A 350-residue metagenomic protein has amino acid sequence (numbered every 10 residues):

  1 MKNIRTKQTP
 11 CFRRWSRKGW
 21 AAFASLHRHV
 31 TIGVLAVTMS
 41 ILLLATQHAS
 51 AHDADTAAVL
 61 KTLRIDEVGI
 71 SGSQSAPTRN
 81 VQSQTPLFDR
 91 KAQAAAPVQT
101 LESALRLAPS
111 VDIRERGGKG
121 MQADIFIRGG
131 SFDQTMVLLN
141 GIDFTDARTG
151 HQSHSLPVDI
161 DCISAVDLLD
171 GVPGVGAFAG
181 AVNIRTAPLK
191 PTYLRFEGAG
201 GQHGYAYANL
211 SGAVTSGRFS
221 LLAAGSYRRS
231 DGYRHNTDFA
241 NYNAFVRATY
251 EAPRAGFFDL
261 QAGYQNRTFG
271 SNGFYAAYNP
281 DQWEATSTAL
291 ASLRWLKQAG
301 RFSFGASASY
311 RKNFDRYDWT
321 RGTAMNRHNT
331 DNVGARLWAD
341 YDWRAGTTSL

Functional and structural regions predicted by a protein language model:
T62, D66-Q99, A123-D124, F132 (+2 more regions): N-terminal periplasmic "start-of-domain" segments of outer-membrane beta-barrel proteins
E102, R106-D146, S164: Extracytoplasmic beta-strand/coil segments of soluble accessory domains associated with Gram-negative outer-membrane
A123, H154, G180, L194 (+4 more regions): Hydrophobic, lipid-facing positions within transmembrane beta-strands of outer-membrane proteins
F132, L189, S216-F219, E251-A255 (+2 more regions): Outer-membrane beta-barrel channels and translocator barrels
I142-D170, R185-A187: Short acidic/polar hinge/loop motifs at secondary-structure boundaries that mediate gating or recognition
A165, P173, A179-V214, A224-G225 (+2 more regions): Short strand-turn segments of transmembrane beta-barrel domains in outer membranes, especially the first one or two
L194-F196, L221-A223, F258-L260, F304-A306 (+2 more regions): Transmembrane beta-strands of outer-membrane beta-barrel proteins
S230-N241, E251, A255-N332: Flexible loop and strand-edge segments within Gram-negative outer membrane beta-barrel domains
